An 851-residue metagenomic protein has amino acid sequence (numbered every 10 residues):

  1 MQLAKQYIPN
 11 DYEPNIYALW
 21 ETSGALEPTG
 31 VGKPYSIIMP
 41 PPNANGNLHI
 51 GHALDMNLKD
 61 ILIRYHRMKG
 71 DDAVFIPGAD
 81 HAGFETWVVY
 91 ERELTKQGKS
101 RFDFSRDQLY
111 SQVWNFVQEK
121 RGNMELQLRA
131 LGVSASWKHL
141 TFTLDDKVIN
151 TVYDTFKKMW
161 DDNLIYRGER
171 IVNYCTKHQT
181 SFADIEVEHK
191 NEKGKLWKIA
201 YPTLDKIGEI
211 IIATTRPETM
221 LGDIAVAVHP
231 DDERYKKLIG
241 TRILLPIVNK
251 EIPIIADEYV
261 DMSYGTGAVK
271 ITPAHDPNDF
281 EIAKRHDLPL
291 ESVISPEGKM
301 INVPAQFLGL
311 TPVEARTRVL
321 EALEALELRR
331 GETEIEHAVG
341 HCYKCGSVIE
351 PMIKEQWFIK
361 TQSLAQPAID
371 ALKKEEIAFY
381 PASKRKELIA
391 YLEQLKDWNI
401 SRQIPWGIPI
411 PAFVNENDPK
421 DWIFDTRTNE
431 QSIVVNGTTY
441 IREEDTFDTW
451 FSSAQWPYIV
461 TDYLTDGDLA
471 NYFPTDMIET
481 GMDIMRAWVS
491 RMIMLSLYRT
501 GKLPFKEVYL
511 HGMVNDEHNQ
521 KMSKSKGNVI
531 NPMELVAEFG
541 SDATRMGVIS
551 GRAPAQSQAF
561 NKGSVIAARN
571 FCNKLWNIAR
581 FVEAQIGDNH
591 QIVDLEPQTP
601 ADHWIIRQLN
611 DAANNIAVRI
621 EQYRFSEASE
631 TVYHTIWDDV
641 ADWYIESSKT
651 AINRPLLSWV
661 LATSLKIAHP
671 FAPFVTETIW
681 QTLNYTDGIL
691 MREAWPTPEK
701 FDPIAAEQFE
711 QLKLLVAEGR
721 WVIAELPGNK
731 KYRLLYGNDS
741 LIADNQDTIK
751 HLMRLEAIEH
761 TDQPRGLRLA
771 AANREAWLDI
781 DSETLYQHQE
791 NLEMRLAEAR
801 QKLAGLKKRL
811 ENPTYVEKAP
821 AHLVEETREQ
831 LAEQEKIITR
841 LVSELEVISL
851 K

Functional and structural regions predicted by a protein language model:
M1-D231, I255, T272-R285, P289-P304 (+9 more regions): N-terminal, positively charged nucleic-acid-binding surface of large information/translation enzymes
M1-L3, P40-L48, R106-Y110, A135-F142 (+13 more regions): Glycine- and acidic
W20, K147-Q179, E186-E188, A200 (+2 more regions): Gly/Pro-rich turn-and-neighbor structural signature
G51-I63, A79-D80, V148-T151, E209-A322 (+6 more regions): Structured ligand/cofactor/substrate-binding pocket environments in proteins
D80, T176, F182-E188, V414 (+6 more regions): Acidic, turn-prone loop/beta-hairpin segments
L128, N570-E583, D602-D611, S629-K649 (+2 more regions): Core structural elements
H341-C345, V514-H518, M522-Q598, N684-Y685 (+3 more regions): Catalytic adenosine-cofactor/nucleotide-binding cores of aminoacyl-tRNA synthetases and other
I566, N684-K851: C-terminal low-complexity, glycine/proline- and small-hydrophobic-enriched intrinsically disordered tails that act as
